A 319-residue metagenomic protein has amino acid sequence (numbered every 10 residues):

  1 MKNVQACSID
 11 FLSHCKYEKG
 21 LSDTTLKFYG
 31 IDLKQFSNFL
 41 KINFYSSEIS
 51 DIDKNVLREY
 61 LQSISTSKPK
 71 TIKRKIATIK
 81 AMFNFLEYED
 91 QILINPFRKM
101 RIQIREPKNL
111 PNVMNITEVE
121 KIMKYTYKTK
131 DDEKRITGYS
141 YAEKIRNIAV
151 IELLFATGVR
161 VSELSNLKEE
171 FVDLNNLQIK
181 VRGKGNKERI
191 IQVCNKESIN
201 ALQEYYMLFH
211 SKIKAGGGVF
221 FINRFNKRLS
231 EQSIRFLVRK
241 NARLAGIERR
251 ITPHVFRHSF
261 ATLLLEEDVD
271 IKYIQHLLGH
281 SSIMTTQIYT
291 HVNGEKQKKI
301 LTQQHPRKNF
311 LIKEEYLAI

Functional and structural regions predicted by a protein language model:
M1-I319: Conserved catalytic core of the tyrosine transesterase superfamily
